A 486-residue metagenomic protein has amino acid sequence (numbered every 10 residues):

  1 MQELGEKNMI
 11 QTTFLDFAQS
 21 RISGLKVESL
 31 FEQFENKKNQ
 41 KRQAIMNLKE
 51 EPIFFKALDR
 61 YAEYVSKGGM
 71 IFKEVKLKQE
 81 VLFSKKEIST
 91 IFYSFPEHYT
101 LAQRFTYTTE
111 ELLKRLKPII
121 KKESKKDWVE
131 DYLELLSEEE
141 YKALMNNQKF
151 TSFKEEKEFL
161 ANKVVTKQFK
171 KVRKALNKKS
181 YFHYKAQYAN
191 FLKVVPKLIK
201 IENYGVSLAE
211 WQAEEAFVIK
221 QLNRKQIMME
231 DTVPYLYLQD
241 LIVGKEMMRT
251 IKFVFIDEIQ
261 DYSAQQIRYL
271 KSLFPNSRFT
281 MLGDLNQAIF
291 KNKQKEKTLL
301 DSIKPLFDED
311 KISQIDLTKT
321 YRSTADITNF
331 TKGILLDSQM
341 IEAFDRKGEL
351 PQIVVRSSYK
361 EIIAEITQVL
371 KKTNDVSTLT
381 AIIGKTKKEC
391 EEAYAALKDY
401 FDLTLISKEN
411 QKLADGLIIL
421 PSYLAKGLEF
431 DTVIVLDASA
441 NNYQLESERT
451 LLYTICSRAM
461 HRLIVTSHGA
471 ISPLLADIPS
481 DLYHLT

Functional and structural regions predicted by a protein language model:
Q2-K67: P-loop NTPase motor core
L4-D16, G24, D240, K245-F253 (+1 more regions): Conserved helicase motor core of SF1/SF2 NTP-dependent helicases
R21, R115-I119, F274: Generic structural signal for hydrophobic core residues of well-folded globular domains
S29, Q40, A44, K49 (+16 more regions): Exposed alpha-helical structural elements
E32-N39, E87-F92, L282, D308-D310: Short acidic (Asp/Glu) and glycine-rich catalytic loops that position anionic groups and cofactors
N39-N147, V369-E391, A395, D437 (+2 more regions): Acidic, Mg2+-coordinating catalytic modules of nucleic-acid enzymes
F72-F253, Q266-I267: Conserved helicase NTPase catalytic core signature
T100, R104, E258, K319: Conserved aromatic-histidine-acidic binding/catalytic patches
